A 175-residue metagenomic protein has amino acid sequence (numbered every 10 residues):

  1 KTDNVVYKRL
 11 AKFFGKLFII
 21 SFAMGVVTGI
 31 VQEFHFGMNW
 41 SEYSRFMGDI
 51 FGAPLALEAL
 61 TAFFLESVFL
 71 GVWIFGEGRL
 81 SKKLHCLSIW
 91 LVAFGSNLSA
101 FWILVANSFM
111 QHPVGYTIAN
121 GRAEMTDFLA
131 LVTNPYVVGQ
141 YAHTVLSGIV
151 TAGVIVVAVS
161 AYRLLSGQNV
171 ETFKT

Functional and structural regions predicted by a protein language model:
K1-T175: Polytopic transmembrane helical bundles with strong interfacial aromatic enrichment
